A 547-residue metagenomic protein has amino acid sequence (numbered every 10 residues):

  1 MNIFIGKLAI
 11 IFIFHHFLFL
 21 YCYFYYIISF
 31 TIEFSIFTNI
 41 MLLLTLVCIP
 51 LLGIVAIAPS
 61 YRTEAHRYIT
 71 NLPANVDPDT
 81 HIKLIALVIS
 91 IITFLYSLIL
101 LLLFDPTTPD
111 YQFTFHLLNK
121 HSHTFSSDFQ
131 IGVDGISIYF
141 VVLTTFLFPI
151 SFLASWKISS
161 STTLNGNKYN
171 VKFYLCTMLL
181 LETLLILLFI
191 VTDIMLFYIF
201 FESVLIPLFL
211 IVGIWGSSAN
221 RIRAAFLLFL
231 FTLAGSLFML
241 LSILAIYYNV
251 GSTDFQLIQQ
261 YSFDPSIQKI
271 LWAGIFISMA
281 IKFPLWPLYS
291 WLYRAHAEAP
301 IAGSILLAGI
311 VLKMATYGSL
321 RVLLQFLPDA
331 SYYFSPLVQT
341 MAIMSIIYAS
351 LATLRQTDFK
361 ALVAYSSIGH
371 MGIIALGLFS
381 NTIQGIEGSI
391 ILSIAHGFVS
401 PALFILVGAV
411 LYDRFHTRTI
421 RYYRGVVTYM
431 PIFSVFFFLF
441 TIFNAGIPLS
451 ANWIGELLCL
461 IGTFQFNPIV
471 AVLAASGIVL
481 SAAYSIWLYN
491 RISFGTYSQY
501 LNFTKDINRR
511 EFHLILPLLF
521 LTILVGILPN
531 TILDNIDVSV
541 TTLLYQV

Functional and structural regions predicted by a protein language model:
N2, G6, C22-L42, L52-C176: Transmembrane helix-loop-helix hairpins at membrane boundaries of multipass inner-membrane proteins
M41-I49, G135-T144, M195-P207, K269-I277 (+2 more regions): Structural signature of hydrophobic alpha-helical transmembrane segments
I54-A58, F152, I186-L187, L210-I211 (+6 more regions): Alpha-helical transmembrane segments of multipass membrane proteins
V55-N71, I150-T163, I211-S217, F283-R294 (+1 more regions): C-terminal ends of transmembrane helices
E64-H66, D77-I82, D110, F173-I267 (+1 more regions): Alpha-helical multi-pass transmembrane bundles of energy-transducing inner-membrane proteins
D105-D128, T163, N220-R223, S236-S290 (+8 more regions): Juxtamembrane/interfacial segments at transmembrane-helix boundaries in multi-pass membrane proteins
W156-Y174, S331-P336, T357-V363, G425-T428 (+1 more regions): Short, amphipathic, aromatic/basic-enriched membrane-interface segments that mark the entry/exit of transmembrane
S400-F404, I469-F503: Predominantly late transmembrane helices and immediately cytosolic-facing juxtamembrane segments
